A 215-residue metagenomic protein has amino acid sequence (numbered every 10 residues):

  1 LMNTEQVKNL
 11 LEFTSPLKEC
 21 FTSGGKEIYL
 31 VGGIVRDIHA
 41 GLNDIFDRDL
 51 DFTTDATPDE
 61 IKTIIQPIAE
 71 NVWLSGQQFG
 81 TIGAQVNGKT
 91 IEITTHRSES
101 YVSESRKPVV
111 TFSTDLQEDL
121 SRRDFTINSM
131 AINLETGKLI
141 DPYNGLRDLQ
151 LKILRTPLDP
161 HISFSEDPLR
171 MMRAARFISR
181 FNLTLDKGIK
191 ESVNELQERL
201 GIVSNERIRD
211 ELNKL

Functional and structural regions predicted by a protein language model:
L1-L215: Catalytic cores of the polymerase beta-like nucleotidyltransferase superfamily and closely associated nucleotide
